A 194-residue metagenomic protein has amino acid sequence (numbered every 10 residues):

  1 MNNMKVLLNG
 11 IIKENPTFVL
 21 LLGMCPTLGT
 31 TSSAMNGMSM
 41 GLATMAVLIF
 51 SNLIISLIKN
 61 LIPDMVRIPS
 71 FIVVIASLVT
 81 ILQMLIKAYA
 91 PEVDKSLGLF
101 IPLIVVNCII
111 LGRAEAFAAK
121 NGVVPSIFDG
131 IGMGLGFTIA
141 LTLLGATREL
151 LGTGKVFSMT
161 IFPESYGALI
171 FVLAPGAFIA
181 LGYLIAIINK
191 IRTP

Functional and structural regions predicted by a protein language model:
N2-T17: N-terminal membrane topogenic signal
K5, P125-P194: C-terminal transmembrane helix-loop-helix hairpin of multi-pass membrane proteins
L22-L28, T44-I49, A76-Q83, V105-L111 (+2 more regions): Hydrophobic core segments of alpha-helical transmembrane domains in multi-pass membrane transport and ion-translocation
A34-F50, S70, D94-V105, P175: Structural signature of hydrophobic alpha-helical transmembrane segments
L48-I49, L53-L85: A glycine-rich, hydrophobic loop/mini-helix early in the fold
S51-D64, L111-N121, I187-I191: C-terminal ends of transmembrane helices
P63-I75, S96-P102, S126-D129: Cytoplasmic-side transmembrane-helix entry/capping segments in multi-pass membrane proteins
I81-S96: Transmembrane alpha-helix boundary signature
